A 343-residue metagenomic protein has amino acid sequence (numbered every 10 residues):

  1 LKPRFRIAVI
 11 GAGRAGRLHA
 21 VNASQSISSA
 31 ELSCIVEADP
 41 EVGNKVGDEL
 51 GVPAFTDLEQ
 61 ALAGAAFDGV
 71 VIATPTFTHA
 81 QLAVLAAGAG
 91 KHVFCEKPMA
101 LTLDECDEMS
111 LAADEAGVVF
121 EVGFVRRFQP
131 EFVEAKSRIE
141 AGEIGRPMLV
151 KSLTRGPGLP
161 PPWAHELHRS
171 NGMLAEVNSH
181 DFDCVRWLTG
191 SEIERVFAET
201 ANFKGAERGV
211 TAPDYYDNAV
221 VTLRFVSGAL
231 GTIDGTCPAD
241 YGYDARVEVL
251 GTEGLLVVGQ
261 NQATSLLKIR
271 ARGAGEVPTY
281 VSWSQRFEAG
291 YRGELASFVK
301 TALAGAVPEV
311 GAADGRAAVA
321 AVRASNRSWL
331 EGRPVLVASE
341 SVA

Functional and structural regions predicted by a protein language model:
L1, G69-I72, V226, K300-A343: C-terminal helix-rich "cap/oligomerization" subdomain common to oxidoreductases
L1-L50: N-terminal Rossmann-like dinucleotide-binding module
H19, L50-A112: Beta-loop-alpha module in the N-terminal Rossmann-like domain of NAD(P)-dependent dehydrogenases, especially those
A38, D240, W283-A296, V310: Active-site loop of classical SDR/Rossmann-like NAD(P)-dependent oxidoreductases, centered on the catalytic Tyr-X3-Lys
T56, I72, F94-C95, F120-V122 (+3 more regions): Hydrophobic residues in well-ordered beta-strands that form the structural core
E108-V125, G145-S152: Rossmann-fold dehydrogenase core element
R126-P213, G332: Predominantly a Rossmann-like dinucleotide-binding segment in NAD(P)-dependent oxidoreductases
F182-A263, R292-G305, V342-A343: Contiguous beta-strand/loop segments that form the cofactor/metal-binding neighborhood of enzyme cores
